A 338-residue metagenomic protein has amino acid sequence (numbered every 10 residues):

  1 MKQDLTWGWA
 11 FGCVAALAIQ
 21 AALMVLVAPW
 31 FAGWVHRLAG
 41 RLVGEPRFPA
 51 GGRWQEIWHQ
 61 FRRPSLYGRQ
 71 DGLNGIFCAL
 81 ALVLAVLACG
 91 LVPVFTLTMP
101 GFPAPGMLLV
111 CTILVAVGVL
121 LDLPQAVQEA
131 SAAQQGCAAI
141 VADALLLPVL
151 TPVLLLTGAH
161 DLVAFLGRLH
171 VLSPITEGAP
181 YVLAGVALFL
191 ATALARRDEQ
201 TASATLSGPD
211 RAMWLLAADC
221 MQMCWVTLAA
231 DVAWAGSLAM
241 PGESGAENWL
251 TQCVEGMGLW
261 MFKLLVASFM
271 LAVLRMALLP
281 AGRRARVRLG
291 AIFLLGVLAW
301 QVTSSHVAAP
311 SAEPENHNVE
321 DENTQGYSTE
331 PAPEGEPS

Functional and structural regions predicted by a protein language model:
K2-S338: Alpha-helical transmembrane segments of multi-pass membrane proteins predominantly involved in bioenergetics
